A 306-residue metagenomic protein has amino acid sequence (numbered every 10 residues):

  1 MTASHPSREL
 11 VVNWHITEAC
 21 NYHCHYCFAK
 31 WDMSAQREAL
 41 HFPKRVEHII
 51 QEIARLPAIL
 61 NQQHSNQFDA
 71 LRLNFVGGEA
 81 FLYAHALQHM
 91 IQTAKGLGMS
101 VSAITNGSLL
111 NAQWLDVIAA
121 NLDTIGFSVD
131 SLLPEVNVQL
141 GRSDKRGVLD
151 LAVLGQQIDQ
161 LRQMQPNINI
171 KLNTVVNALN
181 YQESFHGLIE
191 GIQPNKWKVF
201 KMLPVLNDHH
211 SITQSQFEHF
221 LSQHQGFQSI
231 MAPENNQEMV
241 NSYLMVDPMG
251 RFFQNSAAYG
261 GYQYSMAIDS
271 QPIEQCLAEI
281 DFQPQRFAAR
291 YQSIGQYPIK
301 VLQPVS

Functional and structural regions predicted by a protein language model:
T2-S102, L110-D116: Conserved alpha-helical substructure of the radical SAM core
V12, L73-F75, V101-A103, I125-F127 (+2 more regions): Hydrophobic faces of well-ordered beta-strands that scaffold small-molecule active sites in alpha/beta enzyme cores
I16, E79, G107, V129 (+1 more regions): Structured beta->alpha junctions
D32, D130, M202: Flexible loop residues that form catalytic and substrate-binding hotspots at small-molecule/glycan-binding clefts
Q36-L40, P134-F253, A257-V305: Radical SAM enzyme [4Fe-4S]-AdoMet core and its adjacent flexible, acidic and glycine-rich loops/tails across
D69-L71, L97-M99, N121-D123, P166-I168 (+1 more regions): Short, well-ordered coil/turn segments that N-cap beta-strands
N106-G107, N111, A258-G260: Short glycine/proline-centered loop/turn elements that form peptide/ligand docking sites
W114-L132, L188-V199: Structural recognition of alpha->loop->beta junctions
